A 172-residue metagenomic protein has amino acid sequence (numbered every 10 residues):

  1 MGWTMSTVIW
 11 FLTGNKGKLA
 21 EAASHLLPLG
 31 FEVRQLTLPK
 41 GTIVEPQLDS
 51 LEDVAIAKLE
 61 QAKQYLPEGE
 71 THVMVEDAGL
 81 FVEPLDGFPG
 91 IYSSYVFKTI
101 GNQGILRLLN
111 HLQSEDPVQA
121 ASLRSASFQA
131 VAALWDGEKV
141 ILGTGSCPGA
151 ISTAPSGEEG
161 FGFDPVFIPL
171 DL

Functional and structural regions predicted by a protein language model:
M1-T4: Short, Lys/Arg-enriched N-terminal segments with co-localized hydrophobic residues within the first ~10-30 amino acids
S6-L12, K16-L172: Anionic-ligand binding patches
